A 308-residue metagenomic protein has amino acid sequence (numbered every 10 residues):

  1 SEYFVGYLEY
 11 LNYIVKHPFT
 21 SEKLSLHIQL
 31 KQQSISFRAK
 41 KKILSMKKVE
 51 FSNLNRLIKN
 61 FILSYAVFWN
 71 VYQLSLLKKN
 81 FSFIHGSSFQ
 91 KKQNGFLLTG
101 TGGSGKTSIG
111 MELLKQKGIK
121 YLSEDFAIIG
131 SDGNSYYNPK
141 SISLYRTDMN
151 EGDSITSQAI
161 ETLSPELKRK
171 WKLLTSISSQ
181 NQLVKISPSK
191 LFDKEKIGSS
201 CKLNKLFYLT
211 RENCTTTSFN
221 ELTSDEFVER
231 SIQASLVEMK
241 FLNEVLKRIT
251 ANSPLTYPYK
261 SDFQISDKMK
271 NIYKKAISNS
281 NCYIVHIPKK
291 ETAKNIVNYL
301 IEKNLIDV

Functional and structural regions predicted by a protein language model:
S1-G102, Q116-K120, I128-V308: A noncatalytic interaction/capping subdomain that flanks phosphate/NTP-handling catalytic cores
S104-K106: Conserved glycine(s) of the Walker
I109-G110: Post-Walker A alpha-helix
L113: Aromatic pocket-lining residues of Rossmann-like dinucleotide-binding sites
